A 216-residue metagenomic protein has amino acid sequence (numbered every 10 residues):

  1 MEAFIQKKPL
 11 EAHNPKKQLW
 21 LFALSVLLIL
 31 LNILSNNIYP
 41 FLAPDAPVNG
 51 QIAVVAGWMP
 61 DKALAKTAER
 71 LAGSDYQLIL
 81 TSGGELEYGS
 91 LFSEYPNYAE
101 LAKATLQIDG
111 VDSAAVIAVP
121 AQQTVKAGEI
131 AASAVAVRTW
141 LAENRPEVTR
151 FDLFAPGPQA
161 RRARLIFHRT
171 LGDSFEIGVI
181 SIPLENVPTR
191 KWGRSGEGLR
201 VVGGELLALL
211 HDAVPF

Functional and structural regions predicted by a protein language model:
M1-K16: N-terminal Lys/Arg-rich, disordered targeting/topogenic segments
L10-H13, E85, G89, V202 (+1 more regions): Amphipathic, soluble alpha/beta structural segments
N14-K16, L28, V201: Residue-level recognition of hydrophobic positions within alpha-helical transmembrane segments
Q18-N36: Hydrophobic membrane-insertion alpha-helices, especially the h-region of bacterial N-terminal signal peptides
Y39-R194: A structural signal for short, hydrophobic/glycine-enriched beta-strand patches
R194-F216: A transmembrane-helix-recognition feature enriched in membrane-embedded lipid enzymes and envelope glyco-/phospholipid
